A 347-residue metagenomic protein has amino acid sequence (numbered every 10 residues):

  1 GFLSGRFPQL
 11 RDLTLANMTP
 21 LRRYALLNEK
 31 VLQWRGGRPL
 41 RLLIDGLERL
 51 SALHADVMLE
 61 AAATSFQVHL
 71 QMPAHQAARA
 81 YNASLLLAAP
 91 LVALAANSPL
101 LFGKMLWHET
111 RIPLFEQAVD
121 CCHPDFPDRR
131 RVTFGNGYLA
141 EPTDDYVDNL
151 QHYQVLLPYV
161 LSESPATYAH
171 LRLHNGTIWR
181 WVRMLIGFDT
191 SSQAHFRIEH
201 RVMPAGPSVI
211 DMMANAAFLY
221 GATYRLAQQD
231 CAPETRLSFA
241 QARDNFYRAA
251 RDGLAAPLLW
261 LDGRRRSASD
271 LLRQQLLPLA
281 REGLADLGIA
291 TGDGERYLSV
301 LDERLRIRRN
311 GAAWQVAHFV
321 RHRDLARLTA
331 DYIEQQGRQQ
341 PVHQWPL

Functional and structural regions predicted by a protein language model:
G1-L347: Phosphate/nucleotide-binding catalytic core
